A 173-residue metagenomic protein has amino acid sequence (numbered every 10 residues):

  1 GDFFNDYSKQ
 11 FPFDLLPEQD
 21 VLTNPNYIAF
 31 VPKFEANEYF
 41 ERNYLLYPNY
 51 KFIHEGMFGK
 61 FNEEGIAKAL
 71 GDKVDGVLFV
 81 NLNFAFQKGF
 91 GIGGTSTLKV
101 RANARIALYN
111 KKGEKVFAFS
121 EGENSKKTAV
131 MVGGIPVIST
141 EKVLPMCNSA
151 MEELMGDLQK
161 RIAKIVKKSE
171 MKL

Functional and structural regions predicted by a protein language model:
G1-F79, K111-A118: N-terminal segment of the mature soluble domain
F58-L173: C-terminal/domain-edge helix-coil "capping" segments
